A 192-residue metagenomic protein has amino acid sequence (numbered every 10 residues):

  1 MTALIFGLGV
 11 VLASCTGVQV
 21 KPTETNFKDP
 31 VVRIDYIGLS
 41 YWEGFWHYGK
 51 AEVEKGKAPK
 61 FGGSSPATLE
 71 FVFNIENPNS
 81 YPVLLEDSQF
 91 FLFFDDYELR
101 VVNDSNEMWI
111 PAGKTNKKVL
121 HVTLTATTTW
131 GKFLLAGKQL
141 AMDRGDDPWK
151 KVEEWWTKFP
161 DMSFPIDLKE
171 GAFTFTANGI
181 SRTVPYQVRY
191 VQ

Functional and structural regions predicted by a protein language model:
M1-L4: Bacterial N-terminal signal peptides that target proteins for export
G9-R33: Bacterial Sec signal peptide processing site at the extreme N-terminus
T23-K28, K57-K60, Y81, V188: Cationic, hydrophobic amphipathic alpha-helical membrane-interacting segments
Y41-T68, E76-V83, W109-P111, F159: Short, solvent-exposed beta-strand/turn "edge" segments of beta-rich domains on protein surfaces
S65-F71, D167-K169: Short, solvent-exposed loop/turn segments enriched in Ser/Thr/Gly
E76-E98: Short acidic, flexible loop segments centered on an aromatic residue
F94-M142: Intrinsically disordered, low-complexity Pro/Gly/Ser/Thr-rich segments with frequent PxxP/GP/PP motifs and embedded
A126-Q192: Terminal connector regions
